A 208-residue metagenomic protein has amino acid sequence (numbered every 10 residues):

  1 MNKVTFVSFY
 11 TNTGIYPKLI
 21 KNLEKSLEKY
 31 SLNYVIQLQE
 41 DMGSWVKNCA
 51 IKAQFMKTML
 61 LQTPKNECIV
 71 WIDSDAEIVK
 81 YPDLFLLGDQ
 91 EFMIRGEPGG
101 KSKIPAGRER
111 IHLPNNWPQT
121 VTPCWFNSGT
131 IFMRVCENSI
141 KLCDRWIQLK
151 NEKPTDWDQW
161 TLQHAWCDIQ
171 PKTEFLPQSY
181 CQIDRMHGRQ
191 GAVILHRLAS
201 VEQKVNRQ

Functional and structural regions predicted by a protein language model:
M1-E67, V135, Q170, H196-R207: N-terminal anchoring/stem segment of glycosyltransferases
V7, V35, V70-I72, M93 (+2 more regions): Hydrophobic/aromatic beta-strand patches that form the interior of the parallel beta-sheet core in alpha/beta enzyme
K18, K101-R110, K204-R207: Short, charged, surface-exposed secondary-structure boundary motifs
E24, M56-K57, P82-F85, Q159-W166: Short amphipathic alpha-helical segments and helix-helix/interface helices
V46, D75, P123-C124, Q208: Catalytic phosphate/metal-binding cores of nucleic-acid and nucleotide-processing enzymes, i.e., regions that mediate
A50-A106, F132-E137: GT-A fold catalytic core of metal-dependent nucleotide-sugar glycosyltransferases, centered on the diacidic
Q54, W125-Q208: Catalytic core and acceptor-binding pocket of nucleotide-sugar-dependent glycosyltransferases
R108-V121: Short, flexible, basic/aromatic active-site loop/helix in glycosyltransferases
